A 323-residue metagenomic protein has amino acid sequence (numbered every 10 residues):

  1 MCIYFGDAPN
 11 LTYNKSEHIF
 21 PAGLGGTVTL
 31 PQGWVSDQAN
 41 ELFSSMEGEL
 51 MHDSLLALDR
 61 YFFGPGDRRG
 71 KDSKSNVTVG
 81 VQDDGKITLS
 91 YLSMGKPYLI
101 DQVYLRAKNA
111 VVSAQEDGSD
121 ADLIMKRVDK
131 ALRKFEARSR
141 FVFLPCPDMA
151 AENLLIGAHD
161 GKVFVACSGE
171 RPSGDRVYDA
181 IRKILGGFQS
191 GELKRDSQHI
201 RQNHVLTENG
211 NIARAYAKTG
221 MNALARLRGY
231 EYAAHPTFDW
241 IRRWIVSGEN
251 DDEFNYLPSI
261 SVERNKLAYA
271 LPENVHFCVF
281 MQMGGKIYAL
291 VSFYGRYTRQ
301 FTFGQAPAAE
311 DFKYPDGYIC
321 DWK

Functional and structural regions predicted by a protein language model:
M1-Y13: Short cysteine-rich loop/turn motifs with clustered Cys
P9, L24-K323: Alpha-helical structural context detector biased toward long hydrophobic helices
S16-H18: Histidine-centered catalytic micro-motifs used for acid/base chemistry in nuclease and nucleotide-processing active
